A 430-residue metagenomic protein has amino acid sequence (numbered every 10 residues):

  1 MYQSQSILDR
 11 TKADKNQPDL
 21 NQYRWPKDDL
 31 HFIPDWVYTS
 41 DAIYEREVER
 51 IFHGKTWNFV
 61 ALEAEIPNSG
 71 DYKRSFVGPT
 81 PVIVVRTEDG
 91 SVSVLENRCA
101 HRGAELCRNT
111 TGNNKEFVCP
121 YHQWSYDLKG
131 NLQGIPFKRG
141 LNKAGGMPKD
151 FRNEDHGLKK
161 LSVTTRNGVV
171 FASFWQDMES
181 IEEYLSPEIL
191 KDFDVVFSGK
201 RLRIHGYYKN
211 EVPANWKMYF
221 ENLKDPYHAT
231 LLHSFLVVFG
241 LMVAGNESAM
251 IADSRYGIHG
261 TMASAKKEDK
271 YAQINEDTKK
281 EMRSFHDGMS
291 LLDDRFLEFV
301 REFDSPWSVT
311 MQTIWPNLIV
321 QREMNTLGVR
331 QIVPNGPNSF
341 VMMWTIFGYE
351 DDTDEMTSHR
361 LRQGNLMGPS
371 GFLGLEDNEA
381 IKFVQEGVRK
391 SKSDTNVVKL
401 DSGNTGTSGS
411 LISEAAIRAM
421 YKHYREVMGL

Functional and structural regions predicted by a protein language model:
M1-N109, K159-T165: N-terminal pre-ligand scaffold of iron-sulfur
Q3, R86, S91, N97 (+1 more regions): C-terminal catalytic domain of Rieske-type non-heme iron oxygenases
A13-I43, T111-S125, G157-N167, T261-L297: N-terminal short leaders/motifs
V48-W57, K129, K138-P148, S391-D394 (+1 more regions): Short, charged helix-to-loop "capping" segments that act as catalytic/coupling loops
G54-I66, N142-M147, M311-P316: Short Pro/Gly-enriched beta-strand edge/turn motifs at strand-loop
F59, E65-I66, F137, F235-M242: Short, charge- and proline-biased low-complexity linear segments that act as flexible interaction/docking motifs
E65-Q176, E183-P187: Rieske [2Fe-2S] iron-sulfur-binding domain
